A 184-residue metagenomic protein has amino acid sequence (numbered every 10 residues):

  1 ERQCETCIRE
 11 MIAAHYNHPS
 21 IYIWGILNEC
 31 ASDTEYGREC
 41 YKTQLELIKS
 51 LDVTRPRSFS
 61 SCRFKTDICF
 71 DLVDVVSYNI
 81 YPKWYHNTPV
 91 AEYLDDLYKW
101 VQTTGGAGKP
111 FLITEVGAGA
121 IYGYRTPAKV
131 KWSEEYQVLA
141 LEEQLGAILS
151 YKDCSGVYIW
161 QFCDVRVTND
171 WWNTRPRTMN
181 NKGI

Functional and structural regions predicted by a protein language model:
E1-C40: Substrate-binding cleft of carbohydrate-active enzyme catalytic domains
C4-C7, C62, C69: Cysteine-centric signal of extracytoplasmic or virion-exposed proteins
S20-W24, E39, Q44-S50, R57-S58 (+1 more regions): Substrate-binding clefts and catalytic carboxylate motifs of secreted carbohydrate-active enzymes
N28-C30, C62, V116: Active-site metal-binding loops of divalent metal-dependent hydrolases
